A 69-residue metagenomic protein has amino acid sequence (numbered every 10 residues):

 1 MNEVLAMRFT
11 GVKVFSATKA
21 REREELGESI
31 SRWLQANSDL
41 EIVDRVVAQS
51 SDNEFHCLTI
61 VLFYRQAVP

Functional and structural regions predicted by a protein language model:
M1, D44, A48, R65-V68: Compositionally biased, intrinsically disordered low-complexity segments enriched in polar/Pro/Gly and often Gln
N2-A20: Short amphipathic
N2-R8, S51-N53, P69: A domain-level signal for the structural core that forms small-molecule/cofactor-binding pockets and catalytic centers
V14-A17, G27-S51: Amphipathic, hydrophobic secondary-structure cores in small proteins
E22-L26: Short amphipathic alpha-helical segments
N53-P69: C-terminal edge-of-domain segments
